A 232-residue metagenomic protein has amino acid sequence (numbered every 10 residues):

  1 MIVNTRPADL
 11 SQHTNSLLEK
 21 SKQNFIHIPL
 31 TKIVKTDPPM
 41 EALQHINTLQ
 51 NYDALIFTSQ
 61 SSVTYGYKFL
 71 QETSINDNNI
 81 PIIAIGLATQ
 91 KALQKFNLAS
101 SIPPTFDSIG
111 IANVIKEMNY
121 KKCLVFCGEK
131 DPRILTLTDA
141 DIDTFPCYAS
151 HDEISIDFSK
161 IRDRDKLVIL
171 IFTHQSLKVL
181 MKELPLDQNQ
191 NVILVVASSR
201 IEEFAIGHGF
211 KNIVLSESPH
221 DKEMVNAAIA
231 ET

Functional and structural regions predicted by a protein language model:
M1-T232: Signature of uroporphyrinogen-III synthase
